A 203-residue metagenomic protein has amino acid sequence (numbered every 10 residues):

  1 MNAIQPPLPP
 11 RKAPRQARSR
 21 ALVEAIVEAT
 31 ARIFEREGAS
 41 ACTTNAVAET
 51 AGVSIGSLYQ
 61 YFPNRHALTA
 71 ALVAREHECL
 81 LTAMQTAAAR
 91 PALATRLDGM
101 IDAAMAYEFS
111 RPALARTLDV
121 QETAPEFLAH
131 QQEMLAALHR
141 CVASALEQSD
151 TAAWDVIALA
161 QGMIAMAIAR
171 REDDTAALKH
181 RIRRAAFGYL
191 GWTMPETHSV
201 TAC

Functional and structural regions predicted by a protein language model:
M1-A21, A169, T193-C203: N-terminal intrinsically disordered/low-complexity leader segments
P14, L72-D98: Amphipathic alpha-helical linker/stalk segments
S19-T30, V47, L72-A83: Generic hydrophobic, amphipathic alpha-helix propensity
A25, A29, I33-A67: Helix-turn-helix
E28, A71-R75, A103, A158-G162 (+3 more regions): Short, residue-level hotspots on alpha-helical faces of the histone-fold and other alpha-helical interaction modules
E78-L81, D98-D102, A106, S110 (+2 more regions): Amphipathic alpha-helical packing segments from all-alpha helical-bundle domains
Q85-A87, T117-P125: Short linear capping/connector segments at secondary-structure termini
S110, L114, S144, I157-A176 (+1 more regions): Amphipathic C-terminal alpha-helical segment
